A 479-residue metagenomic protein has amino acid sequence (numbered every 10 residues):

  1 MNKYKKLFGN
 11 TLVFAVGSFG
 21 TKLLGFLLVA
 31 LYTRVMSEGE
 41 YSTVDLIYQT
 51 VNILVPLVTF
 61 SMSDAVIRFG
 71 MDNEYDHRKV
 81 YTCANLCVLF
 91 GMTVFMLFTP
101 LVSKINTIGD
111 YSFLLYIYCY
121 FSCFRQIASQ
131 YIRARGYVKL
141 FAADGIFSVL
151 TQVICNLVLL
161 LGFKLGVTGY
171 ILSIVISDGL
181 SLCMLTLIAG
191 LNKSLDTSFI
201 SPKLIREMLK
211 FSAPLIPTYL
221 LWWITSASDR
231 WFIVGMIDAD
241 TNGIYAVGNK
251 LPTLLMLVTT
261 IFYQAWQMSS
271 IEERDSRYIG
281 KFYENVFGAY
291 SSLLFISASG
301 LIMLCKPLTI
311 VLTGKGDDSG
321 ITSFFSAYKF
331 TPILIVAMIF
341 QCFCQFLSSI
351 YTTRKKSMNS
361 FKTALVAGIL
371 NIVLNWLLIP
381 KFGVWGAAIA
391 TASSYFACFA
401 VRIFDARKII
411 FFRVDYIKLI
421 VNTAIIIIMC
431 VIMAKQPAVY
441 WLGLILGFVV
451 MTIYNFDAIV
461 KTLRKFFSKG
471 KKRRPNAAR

Functional and structural regions predicted by a protein language model:
M1-K3, L7, F113, V167 (+7 more regions): Interhelical loop/hinge segments that connect adjacent transmembrane helices in multipass membrane
M1-L24, I67, Y75, I108 (+5 more regions): N-terminal membrane topogenesis motif
K3-S63, M92-M96, S148-V153, L157 (+1 more regions): Signature of the first transmembrane helix
G9-T21, L46-N106, D110, R277-S297 (+1 more regions): Membrane-water interface segments that mark the loop-to-transmembrane alpha-helix transition
N10-G25, S148, S173-L185, A189 (+3 more regions): Transmembrane helical elements of multi-pass membrane transporters/channels
V29-A30, E40-V58, G179, R230-W231 (+3 more regions): Alpha-helical transmembrane segments of polytopic membrane transporters and translocases
F69-C87, I244-A364: Specific pore-lining/lateral-gate transmembrane helices of multi-pass inner-membrane transport and insertion machines
D144-L191, F211, L365-L370, V384-D405 (+1 more regions): Hydrophobic alpha-helical transmembrane segments
